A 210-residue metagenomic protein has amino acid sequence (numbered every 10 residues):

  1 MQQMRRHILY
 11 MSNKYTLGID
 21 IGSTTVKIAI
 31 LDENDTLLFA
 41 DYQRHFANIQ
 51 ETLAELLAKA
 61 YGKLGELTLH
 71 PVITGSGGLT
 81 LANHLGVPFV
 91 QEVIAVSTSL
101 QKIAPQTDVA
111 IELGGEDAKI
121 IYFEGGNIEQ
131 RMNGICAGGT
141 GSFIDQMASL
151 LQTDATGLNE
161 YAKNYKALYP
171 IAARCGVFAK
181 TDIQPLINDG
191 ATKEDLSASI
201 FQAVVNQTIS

Functional and structural regions predicted by a protein language model:
M4-E92: N-terminal glycine/serine-rich phosphate-binding loop of ATP-dependent small-molecule kinases, especially carbohydrate
M11-S12, G77-E129, I209: Conserved phosphate-binding catalytic cores of ATP/NTP-utilizing and phosphoryl-transfer enzymes
L31-D32, I121-F123, L150: Short beta-strand-to-turn element immediately C-terminal to the catalytic PLP-Schiff-base lysine in fold type I
Q43-A47, V93-S99, G134-G141: Short, acidic/turn-prone active-site loops that include or flank metal/cofactor- and phosphate-binding residues
I49, G126-A167: Glycine-rich phosphate-binding loop plus the immediately following alpha-helix
Q50, G176-V177, Q202-A203: Conserved mixed alpha/beta catalytic, RNA-binding, or beta-rich assembly cores of soluble enzyme, regulatory
T181-S210: Adenine-nucleotide phosphate-binding core of ATP-dependent small-molecule kinases
